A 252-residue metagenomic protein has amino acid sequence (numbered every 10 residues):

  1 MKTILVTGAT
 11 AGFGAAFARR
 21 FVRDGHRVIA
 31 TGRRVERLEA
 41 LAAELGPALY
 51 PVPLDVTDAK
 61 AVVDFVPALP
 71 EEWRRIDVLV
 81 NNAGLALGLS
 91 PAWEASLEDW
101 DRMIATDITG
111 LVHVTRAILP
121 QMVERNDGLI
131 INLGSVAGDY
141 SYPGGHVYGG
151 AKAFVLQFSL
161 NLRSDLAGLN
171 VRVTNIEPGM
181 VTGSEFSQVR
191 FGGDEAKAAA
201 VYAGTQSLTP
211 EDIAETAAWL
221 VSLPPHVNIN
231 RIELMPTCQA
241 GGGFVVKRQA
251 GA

Functional and structural regions predicted by a protein language model:
T10-A11: Conserved glycine-rich cofactor-binding loop
D24-A40: Conserved glycine-rich Rossmann-like NAD(P)H-binding loop of the short-chain dehydrogenase/reductase
L54-D64, L97: The beta1-alpha1 cofactor-binding region of Rossmann-like NAD(H)/NADP(H)-dependent oxidoreductases
S90-A92, D99-R102: Substrate-binding pocket helix/loop in short-chain dehydrogenase/reductase
T115, A151: Active-site helix of classical SDR
S135: Residue(s) in the substrate-gating loop at a strand-loop-helix junction that position the organic substrate next
N175-I176, E195-G243, K247: C-terminal helical subdomain
